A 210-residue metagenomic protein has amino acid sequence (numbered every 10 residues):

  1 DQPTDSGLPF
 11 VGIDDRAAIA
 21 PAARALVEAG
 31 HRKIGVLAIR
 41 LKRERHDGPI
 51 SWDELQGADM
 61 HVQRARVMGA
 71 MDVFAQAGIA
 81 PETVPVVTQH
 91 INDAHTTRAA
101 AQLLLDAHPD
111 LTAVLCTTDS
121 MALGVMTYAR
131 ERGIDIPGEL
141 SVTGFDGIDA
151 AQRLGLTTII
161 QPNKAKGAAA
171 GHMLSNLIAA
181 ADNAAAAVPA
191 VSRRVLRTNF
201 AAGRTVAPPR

Functional and structural regions predicted by a protein language model:
D1-A29: Mid-protein regulatory/catalytic core that forms ligand/cofactor-binding pockets and protein-protein interaction
Q2-P3, R40, V206: Short, flexible active-site-adjacent loop segments at beta-strand->alpha-helix junctions, enriched in small/polar
D5-G7, E44-H46, A151-R153: A short acidic, helix-capping loop that chelates divalent metal ions and anchors anionic groups
V11-P21, L37-A75, I79-A100, C116-M121 (+2 more regions): Hinge/beta->alpha junction and helix N-cap segments in small-molecule ligand-binding domains
D14-R16, R24, E82, R98 (+1 more regions): Flexible loop/turn connectors
H31-I34, T112: Short acidic/polar active-site loop segments enriched in Thr and Asp
R32, R66-V67, L156, G203: Short, cationic motifs built from Arg/Lys/His that form the positively charged side of catalytic pockets
